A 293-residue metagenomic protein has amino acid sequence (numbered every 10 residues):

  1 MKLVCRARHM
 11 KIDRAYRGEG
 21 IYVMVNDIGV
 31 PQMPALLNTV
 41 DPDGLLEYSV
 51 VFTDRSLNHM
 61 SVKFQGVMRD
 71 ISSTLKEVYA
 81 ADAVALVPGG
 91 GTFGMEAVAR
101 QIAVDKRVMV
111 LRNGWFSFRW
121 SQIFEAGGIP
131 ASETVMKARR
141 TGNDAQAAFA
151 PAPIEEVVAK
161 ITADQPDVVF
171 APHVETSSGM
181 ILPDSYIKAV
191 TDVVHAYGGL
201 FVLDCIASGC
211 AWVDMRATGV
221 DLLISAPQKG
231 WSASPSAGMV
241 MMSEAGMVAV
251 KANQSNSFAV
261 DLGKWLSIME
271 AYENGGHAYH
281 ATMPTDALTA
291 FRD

Functional and structural regions predicted by a protein language model:
K2-V62, K76-Y79: N-terminal "arm"/small-domain region of PLP-dependent enzymes with the aminotransferase-like
S49-G94, Q101, F118-E125: Conserved N-terminal alpha-helix of the aminotransferase class I/II PLP-enzyme fold
A85-P88, V110, F170-A171, F201-C205 (+1 more regions): General beta-strand structural signal in soluble alpha/beta enzymes
F93, A103-D167: PLP-dependent aminotransferase-like
N143-C205, G209: Active-site phosphate-binding strand-loop segment of PLP-dependent enzymes
R216-Q228: Conserved active-site segment immediately N-terminal to the catalytic lysine that forms the internal aldimine
Q228-D293: Active-site C-terminal subdomain of aminotransferase-like
